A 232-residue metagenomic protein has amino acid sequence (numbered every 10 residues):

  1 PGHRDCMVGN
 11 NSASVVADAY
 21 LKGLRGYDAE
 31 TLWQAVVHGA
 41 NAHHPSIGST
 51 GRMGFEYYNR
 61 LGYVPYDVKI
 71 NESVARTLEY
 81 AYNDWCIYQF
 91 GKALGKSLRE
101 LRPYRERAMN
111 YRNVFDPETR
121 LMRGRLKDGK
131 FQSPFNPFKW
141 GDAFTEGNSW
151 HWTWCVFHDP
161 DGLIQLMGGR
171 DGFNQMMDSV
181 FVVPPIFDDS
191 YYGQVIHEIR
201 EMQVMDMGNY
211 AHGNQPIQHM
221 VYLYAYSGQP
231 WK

Functional and structural regions predicted by a protein language model:
P1-C6, S14-V15: Long, structured ligand/cofactor-binding scaffold of large enzymes
G9, A13, G23-M109, N113-K232: Active-site core of glycosidic bond-cleaving carbohydrate-active enzymes
A17-Y20: Active-site- or DNA-interface-adjacent structural scaffold in DNA-acting proteins
